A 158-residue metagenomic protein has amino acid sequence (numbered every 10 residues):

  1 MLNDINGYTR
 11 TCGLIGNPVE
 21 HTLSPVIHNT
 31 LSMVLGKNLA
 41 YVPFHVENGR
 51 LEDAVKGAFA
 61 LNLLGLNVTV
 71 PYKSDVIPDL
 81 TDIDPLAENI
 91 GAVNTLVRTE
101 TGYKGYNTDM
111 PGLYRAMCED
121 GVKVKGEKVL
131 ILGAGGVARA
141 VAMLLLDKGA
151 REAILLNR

Functional and structural regions predicted by a protein language model:
L2-D120: Phosphate/diphosphate ligand-binding glycine-rich loop within oxidoreductases
G16, G105-N107, C118, V122-A150 (+1 more regions): Glycine-rich adenosine-cofactor-binding loop
